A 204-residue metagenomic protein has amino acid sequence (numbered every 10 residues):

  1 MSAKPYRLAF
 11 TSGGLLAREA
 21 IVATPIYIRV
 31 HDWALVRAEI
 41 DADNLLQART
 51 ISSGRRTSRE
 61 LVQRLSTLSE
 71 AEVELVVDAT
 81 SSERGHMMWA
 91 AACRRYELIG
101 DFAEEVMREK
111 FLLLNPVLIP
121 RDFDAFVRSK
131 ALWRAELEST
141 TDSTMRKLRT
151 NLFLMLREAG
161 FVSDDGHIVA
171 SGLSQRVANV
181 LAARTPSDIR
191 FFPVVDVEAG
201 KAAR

Functional and structural regions predicted by a protein language model:
M1-H86: Eukaryotic partner-binding/assembly regions in large regulatory complexes
A9, A17, I26, E97-L98 (+2 more regions): Leucine-rich, amphipathic alpha-helical/linker segments
S12-L16, H31-W33, R94-G100, F126-K130: Helix-boundary capping/turn motifs
A20, I99-G100, P120, R149: Short, leucine-enriched amphipathic alpha-helices that occur as contiguous helical runs
R29-H31, N115-L118: Short capping segments at the starts of secondary-structure elements
M87-A90, R94-V117: Positively charged, polyanion-binding regions of nucleic-acid-associated proteins
I119-A135: DNA-recognition alpha helix
E138-R204: Accessory, usually C-terminal, subdomains that scaffold auxiliary metal cofactors
